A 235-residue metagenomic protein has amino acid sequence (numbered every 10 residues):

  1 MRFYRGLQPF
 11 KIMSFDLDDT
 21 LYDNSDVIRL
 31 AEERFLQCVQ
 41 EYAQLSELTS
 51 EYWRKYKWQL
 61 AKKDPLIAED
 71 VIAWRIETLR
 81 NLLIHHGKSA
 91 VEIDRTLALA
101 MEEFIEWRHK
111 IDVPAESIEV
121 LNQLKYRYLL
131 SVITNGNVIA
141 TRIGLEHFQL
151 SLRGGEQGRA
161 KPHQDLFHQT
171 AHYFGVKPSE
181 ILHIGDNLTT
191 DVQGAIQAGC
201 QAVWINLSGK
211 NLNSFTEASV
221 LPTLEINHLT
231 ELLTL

Functional and structural regions predicted by a protein language model:
M1-M13, I93, I118-L235: Asp-based, Mg2+/Mn2+-dependent phosphohydrolase catalytic module
R2-K55: Active-site neighborhood of HAD-like aspartate-dependent phosphohydrolases
N24, I28, V71, R75 (+1 more regions): Hydrophobic (often cysteine-bearing) scaffold residues that line and stabilize catalytic clefts of nucleotide/cofactor
Y42-S46, I84-H85, S89, K177: Short coil/loop linkers at secondary-structure junctions
S46, A61-P65, A140-G144: Short, flexible, glycine-rich and Lys/Arg-enriched loop motifs at helix boundaries that contact anionic partners
W58-E102: A metal-dependent, Asp-based hydrolase signature
E102-I111: Surface-exposed cleft-lining segments at the edges of enzyme active sites
